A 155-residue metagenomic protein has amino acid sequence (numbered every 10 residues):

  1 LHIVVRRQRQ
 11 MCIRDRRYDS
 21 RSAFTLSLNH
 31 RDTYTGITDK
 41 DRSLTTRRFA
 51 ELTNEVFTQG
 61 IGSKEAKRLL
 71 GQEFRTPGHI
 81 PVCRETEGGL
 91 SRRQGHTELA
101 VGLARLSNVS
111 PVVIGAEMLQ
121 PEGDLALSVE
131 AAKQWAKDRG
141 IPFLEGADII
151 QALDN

Functional and structural regions predicted by a protein language model:
L1-R9, I13: Single conserved hydrophobic/aromatic residue that forms the stacking wall/gate of nucleotide- or nucleobase-binding
Q10, R14-T86: Hydrophobic alpha-helical hairpins/lids featuring a short glycine-rich hinge
M11-C12, I150-L153: Active-site loops and adjacent core secondary-structure elements that bind or stabilize anionic groups
R14-R17, L69-Q72, S91-R92, V101-L106 (+1 more regions): A generic local secondary-structure boundary/capping motif
T38-K40, D124-A131, D154-N155: Short acidic, glycine/serine/threonine-rich loops at helix termini
S43-R47, V82-Q94, A116-L125: Flexible, glycine/proline-enriched loop segments at strand-loop-helix junctions that form or flank small-ligand binding
H79-P81, E98-L127, R139, I149: Glycine-rich phosphate/pyrophosphate-binding loops and their adjacent beta-strand/loop elements at enzyme active sites
K133-I149: A glycine-rich helix N-cap at a beta->alpha junction
